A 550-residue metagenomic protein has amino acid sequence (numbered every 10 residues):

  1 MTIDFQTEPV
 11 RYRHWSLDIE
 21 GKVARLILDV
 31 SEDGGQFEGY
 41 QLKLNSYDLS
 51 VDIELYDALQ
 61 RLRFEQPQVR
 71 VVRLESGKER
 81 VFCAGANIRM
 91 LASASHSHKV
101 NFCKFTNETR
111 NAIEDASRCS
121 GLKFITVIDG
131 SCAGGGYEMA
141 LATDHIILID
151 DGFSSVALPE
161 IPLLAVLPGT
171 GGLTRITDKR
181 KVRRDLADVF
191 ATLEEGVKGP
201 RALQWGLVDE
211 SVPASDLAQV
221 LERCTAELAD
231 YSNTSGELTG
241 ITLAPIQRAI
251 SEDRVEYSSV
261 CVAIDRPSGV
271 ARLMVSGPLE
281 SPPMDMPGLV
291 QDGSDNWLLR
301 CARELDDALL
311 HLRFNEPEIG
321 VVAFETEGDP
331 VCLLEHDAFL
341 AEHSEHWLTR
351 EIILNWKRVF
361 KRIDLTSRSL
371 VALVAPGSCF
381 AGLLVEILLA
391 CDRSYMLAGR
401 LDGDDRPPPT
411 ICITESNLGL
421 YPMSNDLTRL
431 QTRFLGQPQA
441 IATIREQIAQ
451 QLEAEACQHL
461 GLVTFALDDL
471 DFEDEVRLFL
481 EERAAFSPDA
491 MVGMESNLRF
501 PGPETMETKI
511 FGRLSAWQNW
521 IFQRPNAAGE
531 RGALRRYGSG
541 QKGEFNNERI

Functional and structural regions predicted by a protein language model:
M1-I53, Q60-R70, G77, V81 (+8 more regions): C-terminal alpha-helix plus adjacent terminal tail
L91: Mobile, glycine-rich extracellular loop/lid and propeptide segments that shape or gate substrate/ligand access
H96, V100-N107, E345-N355: Long amphipathic alpha-helix in the N-terminal Rossmann-like dinucleotide-binding domain of NAD(P)-dependent
S120-C132, S367-G377: A short, small-residue-rich loop immediately preceding and capping a beta-strand
A133-A187, A381-I444: CoA-thioester-processing core
L207-V208, L462: As written
